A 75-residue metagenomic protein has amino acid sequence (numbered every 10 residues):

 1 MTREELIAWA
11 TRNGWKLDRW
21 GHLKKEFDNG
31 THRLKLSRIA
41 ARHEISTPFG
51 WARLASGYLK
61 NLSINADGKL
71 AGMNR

Functional and structural regions predicted by a protein language model:
M1-K24: Negatively charged, low-complexity tracts enriched in Asp/Glu with abundant Ser/Thr
M1-T2, G68-R75: Short intrinsically disordered terminal tails
A8-W9, N29, M73: Short amphipathic alpha-helical "recognition" segments used for binding
T11-N13, A55-Y58, K69: Compositionally biased non-globular segments, especially hydrophobic aliphatic-rich helices of signal peptides
G14, R19, L36, A71-G72: Generic detector of ordered, mature protein regions
R19-N65: Acidic, low-complexity, intrinsically disordered interaction modules
